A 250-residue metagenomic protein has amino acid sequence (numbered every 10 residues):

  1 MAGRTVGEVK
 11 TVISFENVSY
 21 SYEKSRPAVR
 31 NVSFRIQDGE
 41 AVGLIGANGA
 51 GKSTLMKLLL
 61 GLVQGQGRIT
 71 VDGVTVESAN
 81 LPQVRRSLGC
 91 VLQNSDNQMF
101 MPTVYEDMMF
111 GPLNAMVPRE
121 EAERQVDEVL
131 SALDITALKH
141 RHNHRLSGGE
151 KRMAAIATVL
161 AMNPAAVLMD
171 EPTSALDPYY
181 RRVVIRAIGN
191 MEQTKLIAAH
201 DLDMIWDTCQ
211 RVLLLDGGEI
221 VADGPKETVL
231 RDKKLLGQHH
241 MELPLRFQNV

Functional and structural regions predicted by a protein language model:
I45-A47: The feature captures the beta-strand-to-loop junction immediately N-terminal to the Walker
G67-E77, V84: Conserved ABC transporter NBD signature motif
E120-L138: Conserved ABC ATPase "signature" region
H142-L146, E150: Conserved ABC ATPase signature
A199-H200: H-loop/switch region of ABC-family ATPase nucleotide-binding domains
I205-D207: A short, surface-exposed alpha-helical micro-motif characterized by mixed small hydrophobic and charged/polar residues
E219-E242: Conserved beta-strand-loop-alpha-helix hinge in the C-terminal portion of ABC ATPase nucleotide-binding domains
